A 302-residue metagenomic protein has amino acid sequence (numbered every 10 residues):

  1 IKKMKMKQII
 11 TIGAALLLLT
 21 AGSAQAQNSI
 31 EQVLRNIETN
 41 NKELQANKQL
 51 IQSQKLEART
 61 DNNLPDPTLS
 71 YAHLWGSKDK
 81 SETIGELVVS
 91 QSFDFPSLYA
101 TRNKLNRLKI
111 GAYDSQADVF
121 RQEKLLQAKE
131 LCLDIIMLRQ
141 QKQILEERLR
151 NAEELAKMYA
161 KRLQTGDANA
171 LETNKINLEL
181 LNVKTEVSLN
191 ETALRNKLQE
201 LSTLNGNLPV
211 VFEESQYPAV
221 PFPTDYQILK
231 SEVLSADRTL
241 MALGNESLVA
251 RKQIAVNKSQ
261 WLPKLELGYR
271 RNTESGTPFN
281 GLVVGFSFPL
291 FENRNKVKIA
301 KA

Functional and structural regions predicted by a protein language model:
I1-E31: Bacterial Sec-dependent N-terminal signal peptides
I1-K3, Q8, E123-A236: Periplasmic alpha-helical coiled-coil/stalk elements that build and connect Gram-negative outer-membrane
L19, S53, E179-K184, A250: A short structural micro-motif
A24-T68, H73, F93, T101 (+3 more regions): Bacterial Sec-pathway N-terminal export signals of envelope proteins
Q45-Q49, N62, D94-K124, E146 (+4 more regions): Sec/SRP-type N-terminal targeting helices
A46-A58, Y113, F120, K124-E147 (+5 more regions): Amphipathic alpha-helical coiled-coil segments
P67-K104, S215-P223, E266-K298: Small/polar, glycine/serine/threonine/aspartate-rich low-complexity segments that form flexible
